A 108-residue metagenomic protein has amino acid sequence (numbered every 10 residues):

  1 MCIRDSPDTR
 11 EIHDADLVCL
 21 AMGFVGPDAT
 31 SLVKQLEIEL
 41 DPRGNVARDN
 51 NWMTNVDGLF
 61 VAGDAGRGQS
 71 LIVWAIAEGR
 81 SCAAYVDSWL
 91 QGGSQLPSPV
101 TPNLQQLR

Functional and structural regions predicted by a protein language model:
R4-Q69: FAD-site-proximal beta/loop scaffold in flavoenzymes
D8, Q91-R108: Mid-to-C-terminal Rossmann-like scaffold of FAD/NAD(P)H-dependent oxidoreductases
L20-G23, P27, S81-Q91, Q95: Non-catalytic alpha-helical coupling and interface elements of nucleotide-dependent molecular machines and regulators
Q35-E39, W52, C82, P99-Q106: Solvent-exposed, non-transmembrane amphipathic alpha-helical segments
N45-D49, D87-L90, T101-L104: Short, surface-exposed, polar/charged, turn-prone segments marking secondary-structure boundaries
A65-L90: A conserved FAD-binding loop/helix module that cradles the flavin
